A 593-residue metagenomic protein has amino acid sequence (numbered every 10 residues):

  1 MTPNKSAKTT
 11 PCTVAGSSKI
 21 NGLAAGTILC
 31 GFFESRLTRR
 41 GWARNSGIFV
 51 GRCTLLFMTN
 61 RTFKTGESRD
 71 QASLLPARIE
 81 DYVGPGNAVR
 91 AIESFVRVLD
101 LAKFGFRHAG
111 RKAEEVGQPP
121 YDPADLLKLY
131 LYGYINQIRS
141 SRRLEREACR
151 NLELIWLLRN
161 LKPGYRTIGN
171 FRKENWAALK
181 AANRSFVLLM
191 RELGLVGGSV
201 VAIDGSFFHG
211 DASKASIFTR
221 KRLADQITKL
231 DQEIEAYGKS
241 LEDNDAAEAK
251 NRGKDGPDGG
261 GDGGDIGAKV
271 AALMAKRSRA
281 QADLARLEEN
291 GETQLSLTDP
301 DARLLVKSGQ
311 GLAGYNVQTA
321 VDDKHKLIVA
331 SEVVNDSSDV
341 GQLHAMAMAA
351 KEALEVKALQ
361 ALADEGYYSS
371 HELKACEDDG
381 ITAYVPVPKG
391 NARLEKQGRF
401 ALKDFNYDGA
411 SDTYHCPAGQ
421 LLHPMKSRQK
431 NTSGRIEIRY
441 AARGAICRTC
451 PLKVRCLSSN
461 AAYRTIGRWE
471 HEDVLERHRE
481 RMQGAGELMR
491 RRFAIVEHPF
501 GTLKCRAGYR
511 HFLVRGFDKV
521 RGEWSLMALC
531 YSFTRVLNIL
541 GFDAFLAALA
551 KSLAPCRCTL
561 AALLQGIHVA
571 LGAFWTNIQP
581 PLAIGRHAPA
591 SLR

Functional and structural regions predicted by a protein language model:
T2-T13, S17-K19, S35-S46, R52-C53: Low-acidity, Ser/Thr- and Arg-rich intrinsically disordered low-complexity segments
P11, L29, G41-A43, I48 (+5 more regions): The N-terminal extracellular segments of secreted preproproteins, especially immediately downstream of signal
L56, N60-R61, T65-G66, Y130 (+2 more regions): Anion-binding and metal-coordination hotspots
F57-I92: Hydrophobic alpha-helical membrane-insertion signals
V83-L131, N136: Basic, short loop/linker segments at the boundary and entry of helix-turn-helix/winged-helix-like folds
